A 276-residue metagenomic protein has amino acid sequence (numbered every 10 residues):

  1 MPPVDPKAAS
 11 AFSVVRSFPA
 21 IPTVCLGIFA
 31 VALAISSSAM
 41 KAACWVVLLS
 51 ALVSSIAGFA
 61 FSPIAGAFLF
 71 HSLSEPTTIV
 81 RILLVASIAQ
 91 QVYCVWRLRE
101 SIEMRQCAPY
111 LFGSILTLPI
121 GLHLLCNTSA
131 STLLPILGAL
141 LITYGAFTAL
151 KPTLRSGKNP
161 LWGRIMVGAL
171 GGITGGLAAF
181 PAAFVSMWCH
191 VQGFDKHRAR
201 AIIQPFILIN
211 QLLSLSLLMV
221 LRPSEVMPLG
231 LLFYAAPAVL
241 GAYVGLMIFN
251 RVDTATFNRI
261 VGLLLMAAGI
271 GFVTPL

Functional and structural regions predicted by a protein language model:
F18, Y243-M266: Interfacial loop-to-transmembrane junctions
V24-A30, R259-P275: Final/C-terminal transmembrane alpha-helix of multipass membrane proteins
V31-S36, Q91-S101, L134-P160, L246-M247 (+1 more regions): Transmembrane helix exit motif
A42-A108, V167-G172, A182-V239: Small-residue-rich hydrophobic segments that form or flank transmembrane alpha-helices in multi-pass membrane proteins
T77-L150: Membrane helix-loop-helix hairpins that form the core translocation module of multi-pass transporters
V95-L111, L125-P135, L154-P160, P223-L231 (+1 more regions): Interfacial helix-loop-helix linkers and transmembrane-helix boundary segments in multi-pass membrane proteins
G121-C126, A130, L134, T174-F180 (+2 more regions): Hydrophobic alpha-helical transmembrane segments in multi-pass integral membrane proteins
